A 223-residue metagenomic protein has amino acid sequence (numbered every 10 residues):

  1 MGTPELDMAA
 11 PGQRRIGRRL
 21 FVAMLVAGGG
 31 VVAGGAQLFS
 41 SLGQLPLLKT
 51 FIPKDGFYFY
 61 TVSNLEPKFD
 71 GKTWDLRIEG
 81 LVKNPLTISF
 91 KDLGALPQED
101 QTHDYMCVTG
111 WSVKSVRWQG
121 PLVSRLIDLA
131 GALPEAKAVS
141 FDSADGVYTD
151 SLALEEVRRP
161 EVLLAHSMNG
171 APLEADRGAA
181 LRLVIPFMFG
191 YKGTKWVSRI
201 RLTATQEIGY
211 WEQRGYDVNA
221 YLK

Functional and structural regions predicted by a protein language model:
M1-I16, A27: N-terminal secretory signal peptides
G12-V22, A36, Q44, L48-K49: Twin-arginine (Tat) signal peptide motif
I16-G30, V123, L183: N-terminal export leaders
L45-Y60: Short, Gly/Pro- and small/polar-rich lid/capping loops
F69-K114: A glycine-rich, hydrophobic loop/mini-helix early in the fold
D100-S151: Mid-length scaffold segments of soluble, non-membrane domains
L163-S167, P172-T205: Active-site scaffold segments
Q206-K223: Low-complexity, Gly/Ser/Thr/Pro-rich intrinsically disordered linker/tail segments
